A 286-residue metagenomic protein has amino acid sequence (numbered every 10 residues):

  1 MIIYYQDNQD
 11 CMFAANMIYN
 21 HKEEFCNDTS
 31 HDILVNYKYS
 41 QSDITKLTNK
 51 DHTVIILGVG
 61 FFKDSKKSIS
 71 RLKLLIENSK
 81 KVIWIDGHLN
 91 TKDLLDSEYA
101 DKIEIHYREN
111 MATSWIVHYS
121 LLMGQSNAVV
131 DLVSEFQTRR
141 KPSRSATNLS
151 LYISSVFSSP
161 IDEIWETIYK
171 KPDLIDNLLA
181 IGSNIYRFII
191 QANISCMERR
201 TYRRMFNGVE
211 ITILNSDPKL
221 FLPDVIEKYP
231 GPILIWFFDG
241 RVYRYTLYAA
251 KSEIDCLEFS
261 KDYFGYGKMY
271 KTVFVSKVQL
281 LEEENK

Functional and structural regions predicted by a protein language model:
M1-T48: Anionic-ligand anchoring segments at beta-strand to alpha-helix junctions in alpha/beta enzyme folds, i.e., glycine
Y5-N8, L57-F61, I213-D217, A250: Structural motif
K46-R71, L75: Short, structured active-site "lid" loops
H52, F188-K286: Gly/His-enriched, cation/cofactor- and phosphate-binding structural elements
I76-V82: A short helix->loop->beta-strand "cap" motif at the edges of active sites that frequently abuts
D86-D93: Short, polar loop motifs at secondary-structure junctions
L94-I161: Short alpha-helices
S134-Y202: Hydrophobic, aromatic-enriched interface-forming segments
